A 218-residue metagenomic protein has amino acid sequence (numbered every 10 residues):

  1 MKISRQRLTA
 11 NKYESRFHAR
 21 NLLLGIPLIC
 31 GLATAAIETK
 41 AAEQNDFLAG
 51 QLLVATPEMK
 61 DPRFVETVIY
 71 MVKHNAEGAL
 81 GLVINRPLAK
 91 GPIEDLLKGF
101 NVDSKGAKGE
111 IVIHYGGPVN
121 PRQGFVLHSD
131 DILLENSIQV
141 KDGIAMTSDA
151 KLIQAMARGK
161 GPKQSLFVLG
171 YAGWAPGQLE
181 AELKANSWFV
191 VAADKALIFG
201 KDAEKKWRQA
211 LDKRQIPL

Functional and structural regions predicted by a protein language model:
M1-F17: N-terminal secretory signal peptides that target proteins for export/translocation
I3-Q6, L22-L24, V190: Hydrophobic transmembrane signal anchors and adjacent membrane-proximal interface regions, especially in viral
R16-T34: Bacterial N-terminal signal peptides
I37-L218: A short aromatic-anchored loop/beta-hairpin motif
